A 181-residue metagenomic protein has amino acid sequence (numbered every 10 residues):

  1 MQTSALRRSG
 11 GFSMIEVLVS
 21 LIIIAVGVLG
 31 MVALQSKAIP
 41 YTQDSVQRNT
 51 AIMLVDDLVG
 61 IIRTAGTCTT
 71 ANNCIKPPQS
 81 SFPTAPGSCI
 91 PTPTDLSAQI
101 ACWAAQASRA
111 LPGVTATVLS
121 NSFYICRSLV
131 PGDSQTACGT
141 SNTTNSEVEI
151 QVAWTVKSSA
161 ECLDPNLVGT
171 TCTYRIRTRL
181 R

Functional and structural regions predicted by a protein language model:
M1-F12: N-terminal leader/signal peptides at the extreme start of proteins
A5, V17-S20, I52, C74: Acidic/proline-rich low-complexity IDRs
G10-I22: N-terminal signal-anchor/signal peptide hydrophobic helix marking the start of the first transmembrane segment
I22-Q43: C-terminal juxtamembrane segment of a hydrophobic transmembrane alpha-helix
P40-S45, N49-R181: Flexible, low-complexity segments enriched in proline/glycine/serine and punctuated by aromatic residues
